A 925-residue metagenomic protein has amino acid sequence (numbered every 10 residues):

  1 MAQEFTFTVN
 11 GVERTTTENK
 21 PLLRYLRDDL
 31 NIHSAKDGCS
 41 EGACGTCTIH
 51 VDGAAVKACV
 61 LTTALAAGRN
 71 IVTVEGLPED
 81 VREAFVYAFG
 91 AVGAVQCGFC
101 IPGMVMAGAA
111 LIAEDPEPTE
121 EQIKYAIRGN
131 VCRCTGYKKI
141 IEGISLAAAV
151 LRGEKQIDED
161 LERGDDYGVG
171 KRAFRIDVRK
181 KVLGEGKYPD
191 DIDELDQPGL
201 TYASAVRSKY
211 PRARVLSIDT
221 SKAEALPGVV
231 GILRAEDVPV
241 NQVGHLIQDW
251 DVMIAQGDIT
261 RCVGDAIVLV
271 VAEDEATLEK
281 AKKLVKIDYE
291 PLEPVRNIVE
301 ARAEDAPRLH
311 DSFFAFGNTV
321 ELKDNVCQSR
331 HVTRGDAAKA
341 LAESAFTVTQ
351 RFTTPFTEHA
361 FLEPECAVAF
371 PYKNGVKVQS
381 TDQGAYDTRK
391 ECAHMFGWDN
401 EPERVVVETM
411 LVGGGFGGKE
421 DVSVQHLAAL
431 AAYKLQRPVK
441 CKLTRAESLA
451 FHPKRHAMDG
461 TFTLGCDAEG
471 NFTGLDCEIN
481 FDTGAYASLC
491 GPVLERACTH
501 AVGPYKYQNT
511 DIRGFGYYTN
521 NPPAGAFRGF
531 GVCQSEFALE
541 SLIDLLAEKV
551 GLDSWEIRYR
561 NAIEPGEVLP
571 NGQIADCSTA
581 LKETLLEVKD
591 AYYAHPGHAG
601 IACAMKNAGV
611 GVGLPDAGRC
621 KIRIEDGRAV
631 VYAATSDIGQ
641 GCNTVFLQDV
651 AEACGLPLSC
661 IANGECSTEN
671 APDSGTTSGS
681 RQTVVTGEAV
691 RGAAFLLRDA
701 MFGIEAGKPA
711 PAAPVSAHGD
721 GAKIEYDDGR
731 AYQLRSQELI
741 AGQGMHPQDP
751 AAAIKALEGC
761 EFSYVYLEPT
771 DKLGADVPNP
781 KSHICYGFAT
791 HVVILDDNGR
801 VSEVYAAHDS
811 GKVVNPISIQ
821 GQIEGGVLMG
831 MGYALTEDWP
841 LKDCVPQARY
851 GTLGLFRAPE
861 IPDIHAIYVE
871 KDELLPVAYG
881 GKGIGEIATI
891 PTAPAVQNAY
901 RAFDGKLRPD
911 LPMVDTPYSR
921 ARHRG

Functional and structural regions predicted by a protein language model:
M1-E162, V612: Signature of N-terminal electron-transfer/Fe-S-associated modules in redox systems
I49, K180, G186, C366-P371 (+8 more regions): Short beta-strand elements
V86, G108-I112, Y137-K138, S145-L146 (+14 more regions): Short acidic, glycine/serine/threonine-rich loops at helix termini
G93, K171, D177-L183, E321-A367 (+4 more regions): Glycine-rich loop/linker segments at domain edges
A149-L322: Flexible, low-hydrophobicity surface segments
A235-E236, W398-R404, Y433-V439, A468 (+2 more regions): C-terminal catalytic domains of large/alpha subunits in multi-subunit enzymes
P307-F396, N561-R628, Q648, D771-P780 (+3 more regions): Helix-loop-helix junctions that connect adjacent transmembrane helices in secondary transporters/permeases, recognized
L411, G415-Q436, K440-K442, V645-D649 (+1 more regions): Thiamine diphosphate
